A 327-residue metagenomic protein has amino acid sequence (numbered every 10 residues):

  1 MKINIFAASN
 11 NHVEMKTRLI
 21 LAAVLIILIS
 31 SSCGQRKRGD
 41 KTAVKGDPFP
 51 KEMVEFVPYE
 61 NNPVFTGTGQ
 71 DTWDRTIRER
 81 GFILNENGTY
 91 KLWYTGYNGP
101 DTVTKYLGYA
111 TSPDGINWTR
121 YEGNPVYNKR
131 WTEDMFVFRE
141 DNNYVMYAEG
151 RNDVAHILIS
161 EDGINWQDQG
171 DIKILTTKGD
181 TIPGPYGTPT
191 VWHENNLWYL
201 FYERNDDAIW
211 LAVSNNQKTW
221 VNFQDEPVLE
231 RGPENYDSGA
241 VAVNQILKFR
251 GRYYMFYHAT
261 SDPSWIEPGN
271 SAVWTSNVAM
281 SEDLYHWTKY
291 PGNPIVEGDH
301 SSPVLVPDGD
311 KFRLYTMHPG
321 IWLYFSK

Functional and structural regions predicted by a protein language model:
I5-A8, P58: Generic detector of N-terminal low-structure segments
A7-I20: Bacterial N-terminal signal peptides that target proteins for export
V13-E14, L28, G309: Local alpha-helix boundary/kink/capping signal
A22-V24, R36: Short, intrinsically disordered low-complexity segments enriched in Ser/Thr with adjacent Pro
L25-S32: Hydrophobic h-region of N-terminal signal peptides that target proteins for export in Gram-negative bacteria
C33-K327: Carbohydrate-active catalytic/glycan-binding domains of CAZyme proteins, especially the secreted or lumenal ectodomains
